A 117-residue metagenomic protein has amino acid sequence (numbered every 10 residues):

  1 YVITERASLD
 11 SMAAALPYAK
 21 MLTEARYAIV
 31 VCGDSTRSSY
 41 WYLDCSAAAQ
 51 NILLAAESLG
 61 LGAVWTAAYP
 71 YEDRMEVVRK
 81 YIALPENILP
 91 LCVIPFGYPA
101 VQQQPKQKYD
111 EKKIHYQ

Functional and structural regions predicted by a protein language model:
Y1-A48: Glycine/small-residue-rich phosphate/adenosyl-binding loop
R6-L9, M75, N87: Alpha-helix initiation and N-capping motif
M12-A14, E76-V78, V101-Q102: A short, acidic/glycine-rich surface segment
A15-A19, P85, G97: Alpha-helix boundary/capping residues
L22-T23, L59-L61, L89: Short, structured loop/turn "capping" segments at alpha-beta junctions
T36-K80, I94: Small-aliphatic-rich amphipathic alpha-helix that forms the alpha element of a beta-alpha
R79-L89: Short, electropositive alpha-helical surface patch
P90-Q117: C-terminal helix-cap and adjacent tail motif
